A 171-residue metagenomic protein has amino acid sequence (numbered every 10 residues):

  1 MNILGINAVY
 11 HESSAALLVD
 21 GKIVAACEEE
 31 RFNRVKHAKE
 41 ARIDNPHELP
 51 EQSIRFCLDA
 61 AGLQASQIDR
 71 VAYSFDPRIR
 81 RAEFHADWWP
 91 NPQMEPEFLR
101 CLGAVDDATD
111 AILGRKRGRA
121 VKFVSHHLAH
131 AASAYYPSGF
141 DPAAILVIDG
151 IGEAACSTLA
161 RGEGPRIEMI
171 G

Functional and structural regions predicted by a protein language model:
M1-G171: Short acidic/glycine-rich loops and adjacent helix/strand connectors that line catalytic pockets where negatively
